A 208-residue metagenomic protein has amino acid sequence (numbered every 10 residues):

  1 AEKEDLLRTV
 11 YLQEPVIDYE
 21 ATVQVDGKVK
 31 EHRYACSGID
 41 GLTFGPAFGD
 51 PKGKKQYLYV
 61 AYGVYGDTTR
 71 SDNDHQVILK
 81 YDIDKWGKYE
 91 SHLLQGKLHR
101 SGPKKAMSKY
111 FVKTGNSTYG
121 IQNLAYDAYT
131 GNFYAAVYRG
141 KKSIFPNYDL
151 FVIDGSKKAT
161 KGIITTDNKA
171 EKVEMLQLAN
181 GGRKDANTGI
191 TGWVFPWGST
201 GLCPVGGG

Functional and structural regions predicted by a protein language model:
A1-Y11, S71-G96, F145-A170: Beta-propeller blade signature
E2-R33: Short acidic, low-complexity segments enriched in Ser/Thr/Gly/Pro
L6, L12-I17, H99, S117-Y119 (+1 more regions): Short coil/turn segments at the loop-to-beta-strand junctions that recur within blades of beta-propeller repeat folds
V10, V25-H32, A106-T114, G182-G192: A short beta-strand motif characteristic of beta-propeller blades
V16-D18, F48, Y62-G66, Y138-K141: Residue-level signature of beta-propeller blades and closely related beta-rich strand-turn architectures in secreted
Q24-Y59, G63-G66, S117-G131, W193-G207: Structural signature of eukaryotic scaffold interfaces centered on beta-propeller domains
D40-T118: Active-site cradle of extracellular carbohydrate-active enzymes
T114-G192, G198-G201: Loop/turn-rich, solvent-exposed surfaces of beta-rich toroidal or solenoidal domains
